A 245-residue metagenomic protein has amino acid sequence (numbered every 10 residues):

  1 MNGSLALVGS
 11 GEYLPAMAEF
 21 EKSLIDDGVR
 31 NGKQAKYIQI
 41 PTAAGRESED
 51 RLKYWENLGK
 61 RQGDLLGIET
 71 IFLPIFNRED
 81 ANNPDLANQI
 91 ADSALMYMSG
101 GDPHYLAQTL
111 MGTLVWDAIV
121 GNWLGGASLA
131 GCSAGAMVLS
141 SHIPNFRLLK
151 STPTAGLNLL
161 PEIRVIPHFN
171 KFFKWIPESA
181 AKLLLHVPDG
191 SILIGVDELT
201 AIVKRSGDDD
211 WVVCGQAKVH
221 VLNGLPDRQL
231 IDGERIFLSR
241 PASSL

Functional and structural regions predicted by a protein language model:
M1-K33, A43-K53, N57, Q62-D64 (+2 more regions): C-terminal and late-domain segments of enzyme folds
L7, F72-L73, Y97-M98, L129-C132 (+1 more regions): General beta-strand structural signal in soluble alpha/beta enzymes
G11-Y13, F72-N77, L106-T109, K171-F172: Short, flexible loop segments at the rims of nucleotide/cofactor-binding pockets, characterized by
Y37, M96, S133, V165 (+1 more regions): A residue-level signal for conserved active-site and pocket-lining positions in enzyme catalytic cores
A44-Y105: Portal/gating segments that form or line small-molecule/metal binding sites
A87, D92-L95, P103-G125, R235-L245: Mature, structured domains of secreted/extracytosolic soluble proteins
S99, Y105-M111, V115-I176: Class I SAM-dependent methyltransferase SAM-binding "motif I" and its flanking Rossmann-like core
